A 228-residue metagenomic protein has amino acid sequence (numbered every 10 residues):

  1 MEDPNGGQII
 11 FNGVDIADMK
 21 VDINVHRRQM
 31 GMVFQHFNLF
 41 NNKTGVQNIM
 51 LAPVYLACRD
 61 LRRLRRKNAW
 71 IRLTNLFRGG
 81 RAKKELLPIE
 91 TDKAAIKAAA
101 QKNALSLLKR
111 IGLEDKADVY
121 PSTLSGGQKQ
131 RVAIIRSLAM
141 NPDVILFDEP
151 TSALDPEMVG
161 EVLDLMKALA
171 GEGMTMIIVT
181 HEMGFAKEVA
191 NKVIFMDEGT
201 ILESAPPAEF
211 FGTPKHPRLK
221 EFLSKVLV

Functional and structural regions predicted by a protein language model:
G7-V14, D18: Conserved ABC transporter NBD signature motif
I16-G31, K93-Q101, G171, T213-P214: ABC ATPase NBD coupling module
V119, M140, E172: Conserved signature/switch motifs of ABC ATPase nucleotide-binding domains
Y120-L124, Q128: Conserved ABC ATPase signature
I145-D148: Catalytic Walker B motif of ABC-type/P-loop ATPase nucleotide-binding domains
T180-H181: H-loop/switch region of ABC-family ATPase nucleotide-binding domains
